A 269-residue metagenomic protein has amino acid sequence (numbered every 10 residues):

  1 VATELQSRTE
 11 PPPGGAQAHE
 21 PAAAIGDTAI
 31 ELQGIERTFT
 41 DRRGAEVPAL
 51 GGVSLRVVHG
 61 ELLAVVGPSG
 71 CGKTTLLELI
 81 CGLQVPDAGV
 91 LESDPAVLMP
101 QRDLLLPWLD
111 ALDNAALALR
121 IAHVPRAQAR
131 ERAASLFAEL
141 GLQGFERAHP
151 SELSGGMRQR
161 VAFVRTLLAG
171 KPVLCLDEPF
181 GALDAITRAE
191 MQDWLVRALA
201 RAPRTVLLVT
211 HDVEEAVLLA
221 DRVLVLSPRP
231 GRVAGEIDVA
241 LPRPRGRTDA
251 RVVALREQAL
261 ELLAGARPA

Functional and structural regions predicted by a protein language model:
A22-L32, T38-G52: A short, flexible loop at the N-terminus of ABC-type nucleotide-binding domains that lies
V66-P68: The feature captures the beta-strand-to-loop junction immediately N-terminal to the Walker
C81: Helix-to-loop junction immediately C-terminal to a conserved catalytic motif
L109-A116, E178: Short coil-to-helix segment of the ABC ATPase nucleotide-binding domain corresponding to the Q-loop/switch region
A127-F145, R197: Conserved ABC ATPase "signature" region
H149-L153, M157: Conserved ABC ATPase signature
L168-P172: A short, proline-enriched helix->beta-strand linker immediately N-terminal to the Walker B motif in ABC-type P-loop
